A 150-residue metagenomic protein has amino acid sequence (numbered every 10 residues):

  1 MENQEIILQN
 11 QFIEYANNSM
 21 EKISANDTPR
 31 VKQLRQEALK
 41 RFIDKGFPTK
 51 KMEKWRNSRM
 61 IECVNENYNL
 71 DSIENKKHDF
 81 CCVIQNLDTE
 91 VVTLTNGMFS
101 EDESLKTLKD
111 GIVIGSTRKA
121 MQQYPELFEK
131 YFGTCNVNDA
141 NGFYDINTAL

Functional and structural regions predicted by a protein language model:
M1-L150: Glycine-rich and polybasic anion-binding loops at the starts of cofactor/ligand-binding domains
